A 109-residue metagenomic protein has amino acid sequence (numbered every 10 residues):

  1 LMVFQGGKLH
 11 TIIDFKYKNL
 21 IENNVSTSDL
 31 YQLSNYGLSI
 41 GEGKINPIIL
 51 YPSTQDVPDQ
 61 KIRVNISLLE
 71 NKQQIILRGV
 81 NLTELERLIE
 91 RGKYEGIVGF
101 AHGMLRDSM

Functional and structural regions predicted by a protein language model:
L1-M109: Catalytic core segments in nucleotide and nucleic-acid processing enzymes
